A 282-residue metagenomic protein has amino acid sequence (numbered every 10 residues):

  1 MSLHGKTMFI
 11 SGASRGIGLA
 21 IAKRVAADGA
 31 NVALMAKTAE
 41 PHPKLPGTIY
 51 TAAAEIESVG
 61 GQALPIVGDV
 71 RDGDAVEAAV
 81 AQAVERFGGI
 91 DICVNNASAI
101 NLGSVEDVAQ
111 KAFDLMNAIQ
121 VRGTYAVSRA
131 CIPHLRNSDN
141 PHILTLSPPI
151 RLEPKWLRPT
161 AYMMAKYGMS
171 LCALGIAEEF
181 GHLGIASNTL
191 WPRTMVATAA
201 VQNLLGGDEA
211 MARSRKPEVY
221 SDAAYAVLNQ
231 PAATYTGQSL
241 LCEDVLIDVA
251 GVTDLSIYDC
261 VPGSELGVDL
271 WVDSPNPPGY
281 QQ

Functional and structural regions predicted by a protein language model:
K6, G61-Q62, G89-I90, L135-P149 (+2 more regions): Active-site loop of short-chain dehydrogenase/reductase
T7, S14-R15: Conserved glycine-rich cofactor-binding loop
D28-T51: Conserved glycine-rich Rossmann-like NAD(P)H-binding loop of the short-chain dehydrogenase/reductase
G47, V67-A79, Q110: The beta1-alpha1 cofactor-binding region of Rossmann-like NAD(H)/NADP(H)-dependent oxidoreductases
S104-V105, A109-D114: Substrate-binding pocket helix/loop in short-chain dehydrogenase/reductase
R136-H182, W191-V196, G206: Catalytic loop of short-chain dehydrogenase/reductase
T189-L190, E209-Q282: C-terminal helical subdomain
